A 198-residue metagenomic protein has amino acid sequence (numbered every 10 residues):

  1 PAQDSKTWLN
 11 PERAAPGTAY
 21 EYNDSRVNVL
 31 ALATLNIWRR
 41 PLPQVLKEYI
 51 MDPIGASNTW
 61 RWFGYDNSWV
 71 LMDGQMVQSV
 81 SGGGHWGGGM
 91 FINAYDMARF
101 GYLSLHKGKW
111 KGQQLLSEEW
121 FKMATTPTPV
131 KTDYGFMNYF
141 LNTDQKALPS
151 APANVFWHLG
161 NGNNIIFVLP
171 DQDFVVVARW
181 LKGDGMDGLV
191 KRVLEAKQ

Functional and structural regions predicted by a protein language model:
P1-D66, G88: Catalytic-site signature segments of enzymes, centered on catalytic residues
Y20, W120-V130: Extended ligand-binding clefts on enzyme/binding-domain cores
D24, T34-P41, Y49-N58, A94 (+4 more regions): Sec/Tat-exported extracytoplasmic proteins
R26, W38, L42, L46 (+3 more regions): Stable alpha-helical elements in mature extracytoplasmic
R26-A33, W86-W110, N164-L181: Active-site-proximal alpha-helical segments within enzyme catalytic domains
I54-A124: Active-site-proximal binding-pocket segments
S68-G84, G88, T126-V175: Active-site Gly/Thr loop motif
M186-Q198: Short, gly/Ser/Thr-rich active-site loops of penicillin-recognizing serine hydrolases
